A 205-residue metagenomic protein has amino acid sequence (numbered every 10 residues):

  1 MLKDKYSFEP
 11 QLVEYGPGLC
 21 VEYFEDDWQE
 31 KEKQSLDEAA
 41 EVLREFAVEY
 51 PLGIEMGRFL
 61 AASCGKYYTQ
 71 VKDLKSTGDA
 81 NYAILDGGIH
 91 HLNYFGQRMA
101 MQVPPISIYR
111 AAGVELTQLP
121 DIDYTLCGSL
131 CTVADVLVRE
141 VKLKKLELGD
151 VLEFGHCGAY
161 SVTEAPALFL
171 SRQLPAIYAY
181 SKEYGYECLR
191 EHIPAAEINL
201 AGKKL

Functional and structural regions predicted by a protein language model:
M1-T77, L170-R172: Active-site loop/helix belt of alpha/beta enzymes
P51-L205: Charged (often Lys/Glu-rich) extended helix/loop segments that serve as interaction or gating elements
